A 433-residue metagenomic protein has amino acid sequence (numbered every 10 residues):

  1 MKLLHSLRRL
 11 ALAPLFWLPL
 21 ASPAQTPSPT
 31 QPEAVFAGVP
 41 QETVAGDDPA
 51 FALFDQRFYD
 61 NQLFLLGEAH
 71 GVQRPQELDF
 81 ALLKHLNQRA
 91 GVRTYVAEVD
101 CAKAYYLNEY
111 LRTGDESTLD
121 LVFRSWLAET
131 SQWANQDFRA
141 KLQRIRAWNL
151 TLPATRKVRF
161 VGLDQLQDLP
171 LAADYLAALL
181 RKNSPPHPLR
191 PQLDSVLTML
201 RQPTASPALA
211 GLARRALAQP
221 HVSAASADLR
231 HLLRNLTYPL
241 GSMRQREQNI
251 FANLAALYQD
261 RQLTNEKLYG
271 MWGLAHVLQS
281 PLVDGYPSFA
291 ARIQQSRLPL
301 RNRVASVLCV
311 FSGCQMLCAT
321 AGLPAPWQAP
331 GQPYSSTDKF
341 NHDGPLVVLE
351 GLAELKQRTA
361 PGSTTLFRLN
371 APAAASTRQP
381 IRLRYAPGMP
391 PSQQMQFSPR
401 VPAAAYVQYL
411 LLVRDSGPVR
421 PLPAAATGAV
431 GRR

Functional and structural regions predicted by a protein language model:
K2-A11: Bacterial N-terminal signal peptides that target proteins for export
A13-P14, E33: Generic intrinsically disordered, low-complexity segments enriched for polar/acidic and small residues
P14-P23: Hydrophobic h-region of N-terminal signal peptides that target proteins for export in Gram-negative bacteria
A24-R433: Compositional signal for N-terminal targeting/processing segments
